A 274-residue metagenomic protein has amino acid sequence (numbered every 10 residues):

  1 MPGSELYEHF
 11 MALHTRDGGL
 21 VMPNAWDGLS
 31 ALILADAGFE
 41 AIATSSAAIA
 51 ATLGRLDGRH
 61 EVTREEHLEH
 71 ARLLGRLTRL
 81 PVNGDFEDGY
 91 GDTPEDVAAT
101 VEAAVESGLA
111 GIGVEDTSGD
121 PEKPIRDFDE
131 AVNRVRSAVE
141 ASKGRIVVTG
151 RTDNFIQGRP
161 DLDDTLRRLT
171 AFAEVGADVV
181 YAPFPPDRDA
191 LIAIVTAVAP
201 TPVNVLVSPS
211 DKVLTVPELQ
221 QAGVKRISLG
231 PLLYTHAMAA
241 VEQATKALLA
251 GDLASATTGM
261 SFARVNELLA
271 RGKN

Functional and structural regions predicted by a protein language model:
P2-V205, P209-L229, H236: Alpha/beta enzyme core
G3, F10, G230-N274: Extended, intrinsically disordered, low-complexity segments
